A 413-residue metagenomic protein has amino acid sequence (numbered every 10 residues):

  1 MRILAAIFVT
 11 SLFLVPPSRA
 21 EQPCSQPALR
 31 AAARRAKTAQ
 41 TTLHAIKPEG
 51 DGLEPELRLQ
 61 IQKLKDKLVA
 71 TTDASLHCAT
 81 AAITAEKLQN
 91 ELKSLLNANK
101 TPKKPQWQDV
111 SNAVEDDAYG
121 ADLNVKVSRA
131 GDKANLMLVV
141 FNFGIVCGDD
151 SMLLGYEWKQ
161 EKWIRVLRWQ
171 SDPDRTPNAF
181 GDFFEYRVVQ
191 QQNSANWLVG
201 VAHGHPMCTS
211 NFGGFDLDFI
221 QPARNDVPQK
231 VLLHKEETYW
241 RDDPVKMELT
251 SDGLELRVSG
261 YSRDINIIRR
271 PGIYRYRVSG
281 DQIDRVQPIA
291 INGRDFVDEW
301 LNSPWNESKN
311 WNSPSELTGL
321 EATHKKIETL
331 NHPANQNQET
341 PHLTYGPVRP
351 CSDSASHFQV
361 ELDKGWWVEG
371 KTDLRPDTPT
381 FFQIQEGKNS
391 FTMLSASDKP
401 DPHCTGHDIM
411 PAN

Functional and structural regions predicted by a protein language model:
M1-L4: Positively charged n-region of N-terminal signal peptides that target proteins for export
A6-F13: Bacterial N-terminal signal peptides
V15-P17: N-terminal signal peptide c-region/cleavage motif recognized by signal peptidases
A20-K93, M207-N413: Acidic, small-residue rich beta-repeat scaffolds with periodic aromatic anchors
K93-D117, L154-D172, F219-L233, I273-D284: Surface-exposed loop/turn elements that mediate protein-protein interactions on large endomembrane-trafficking
V114-G120, S171-R187, T238-P244: Repeat-based blade/solenoid architectures
Y119-A134, D182-S194, M247-S251: Structural signature of eukaryotic scaffold interfaces centered on beta-propeller domains
N135-G144, A195-P206, D252-Y261: Short beta-strand elements that form the blades of beta-propeller/WD-repeat-like and other beta-sheet-rich scaffold
